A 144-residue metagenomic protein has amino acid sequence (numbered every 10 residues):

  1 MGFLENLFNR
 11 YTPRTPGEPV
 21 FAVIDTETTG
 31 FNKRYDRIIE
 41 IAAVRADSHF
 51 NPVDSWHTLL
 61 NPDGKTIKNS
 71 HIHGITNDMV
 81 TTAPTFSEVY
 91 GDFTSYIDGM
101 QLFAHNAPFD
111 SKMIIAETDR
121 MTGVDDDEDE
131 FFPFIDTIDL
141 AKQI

Functional and structural regions predicted by a protein language model:
G2-F132: Conserved non-catalytic scaffold segment of RNase H-like nuclease domains
E128-I144: Histidine/lysine/aspartate-rich catalytic loop segments that bind and position anionic ligands
